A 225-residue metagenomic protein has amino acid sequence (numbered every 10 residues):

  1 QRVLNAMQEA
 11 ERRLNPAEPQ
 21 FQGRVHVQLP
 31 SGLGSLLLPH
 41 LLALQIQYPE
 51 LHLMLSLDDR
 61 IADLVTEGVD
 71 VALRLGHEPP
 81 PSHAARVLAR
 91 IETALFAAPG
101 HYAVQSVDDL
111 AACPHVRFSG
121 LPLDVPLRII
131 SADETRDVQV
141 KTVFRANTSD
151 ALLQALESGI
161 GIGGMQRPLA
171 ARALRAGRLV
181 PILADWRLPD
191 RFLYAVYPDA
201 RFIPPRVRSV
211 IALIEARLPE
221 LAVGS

Functional and structural regions predicted by a protein language model:
Q1-P16: Alpha-helical "hinge/linker" immediately C-terminal to small N-terminal DNA-binding modules
R13, Q28, M54-D58, I182 (+1 more regions): Solvent-exposed beta-strand sheet faces enriched in polar/charged residues
Q20-G23, Q28-S31, S35-H40, E92 (+3 more regions): All-alpha effector-binding/dimerization core of bacterial HTH-type transcriptional repressors
Q22-P81: Central regulatory/effector-binding core of bacterial HTH transcription factors
H26-Q28, A72, V116, G163 (+1 more regions): Short, well-ordered beta-strand segments
L33-G34, P49, R201-R208: Beta-rich strand-turn-strand
T66, E78-L193, E220-S225: C-terminal regulatory
Q166, F202-A216, A222-G224: Short amphipathic alpha-helical coupling segments at ligand-binding clamshell hinges and other catalytic/signaling
